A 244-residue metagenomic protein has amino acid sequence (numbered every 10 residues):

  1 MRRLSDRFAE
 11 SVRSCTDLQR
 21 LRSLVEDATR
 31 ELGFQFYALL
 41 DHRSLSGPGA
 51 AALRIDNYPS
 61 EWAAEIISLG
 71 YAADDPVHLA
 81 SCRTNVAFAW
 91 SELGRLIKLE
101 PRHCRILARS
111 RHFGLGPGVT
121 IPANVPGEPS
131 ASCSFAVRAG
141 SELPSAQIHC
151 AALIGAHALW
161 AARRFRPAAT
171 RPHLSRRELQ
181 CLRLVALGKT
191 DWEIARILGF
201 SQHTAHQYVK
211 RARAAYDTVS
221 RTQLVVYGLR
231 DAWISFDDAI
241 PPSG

Functional and structural regions predicted by a protein language model:
D41-E65: GAF sensory/regulatory domain recognition with acknowledged cross-activation on helical regulatory dimers
P59-P101, I106-R111: Regulatory sensory and allosteric helical modules in signal-transduction proteins and certain transcription factors
P117-A123: Short hydrophobic beta-strand micro-motif common in sensory/regulatory domains
N124-V137: Sensory-domain boundary capping and coupling elements
V137-I148: Regulatory loop-to-helix N-cap segments in sensory/regulatory domains that couple ligand/signal detection
R177-C181: The N-cap/first-turn positions of alpha helices within or immediately adjacent to helix-turn-helix DNA-binding domains
T190-Q223: Recognition helix of helix-turn-helix DNA-binding domains
A214-G244: Basic, Lys/Arg-enriched C-terminal extension of HTH/homeodomain DNA-binding domains
